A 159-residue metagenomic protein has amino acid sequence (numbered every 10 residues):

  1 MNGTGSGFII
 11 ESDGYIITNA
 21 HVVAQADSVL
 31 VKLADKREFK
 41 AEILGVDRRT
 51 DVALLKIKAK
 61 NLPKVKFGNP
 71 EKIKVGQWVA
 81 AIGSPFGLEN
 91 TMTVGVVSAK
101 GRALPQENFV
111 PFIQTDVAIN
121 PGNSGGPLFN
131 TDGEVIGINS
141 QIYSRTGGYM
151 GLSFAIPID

Functional and structural regions predicted by a protein language model:
M1-D159: Serine-dependent protease modules
